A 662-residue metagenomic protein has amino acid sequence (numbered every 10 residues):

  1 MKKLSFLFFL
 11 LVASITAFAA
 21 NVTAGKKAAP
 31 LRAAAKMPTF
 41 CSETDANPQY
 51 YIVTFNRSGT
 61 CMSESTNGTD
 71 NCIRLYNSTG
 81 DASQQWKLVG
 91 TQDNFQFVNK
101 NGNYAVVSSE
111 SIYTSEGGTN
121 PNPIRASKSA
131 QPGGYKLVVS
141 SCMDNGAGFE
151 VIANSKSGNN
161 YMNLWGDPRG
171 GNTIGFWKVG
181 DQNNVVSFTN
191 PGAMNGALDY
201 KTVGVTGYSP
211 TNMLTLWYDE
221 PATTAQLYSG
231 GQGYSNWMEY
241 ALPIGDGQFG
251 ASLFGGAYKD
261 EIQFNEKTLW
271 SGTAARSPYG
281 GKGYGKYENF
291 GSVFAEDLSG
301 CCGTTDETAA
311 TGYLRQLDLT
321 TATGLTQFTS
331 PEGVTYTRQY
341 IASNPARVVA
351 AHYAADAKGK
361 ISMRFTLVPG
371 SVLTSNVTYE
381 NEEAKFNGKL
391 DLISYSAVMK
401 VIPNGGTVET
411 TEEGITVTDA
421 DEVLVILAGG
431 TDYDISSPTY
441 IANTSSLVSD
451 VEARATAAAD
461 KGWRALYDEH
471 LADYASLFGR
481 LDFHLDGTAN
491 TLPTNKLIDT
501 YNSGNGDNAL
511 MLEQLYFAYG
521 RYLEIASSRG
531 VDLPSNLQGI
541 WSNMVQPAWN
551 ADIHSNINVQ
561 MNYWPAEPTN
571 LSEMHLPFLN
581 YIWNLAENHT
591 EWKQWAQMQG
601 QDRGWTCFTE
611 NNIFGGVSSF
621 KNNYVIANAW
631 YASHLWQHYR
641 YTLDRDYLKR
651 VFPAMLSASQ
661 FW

Functional and structural regions predicted by a protein language model:
M1-K27: Bacterial Sec-dependent N-terminal signal peptides
N21-D199: Lectin-like carbohydrate-binding module/patch detector with strong preference for beta-trefoil
T54, N505, N623: Residue-level marker of regulatory loop/turn positions in helix-turn-helix DNA-binding domains and in histidine
L198-S619, Q637-Y639, R645, L656-S659: Aromatic-residue-lined binding/catalytic grooves and analogous aromatic/hydrophobic interfacial grooves in multimeric
G616-N623, R650: C-terminal intrinsically disordered extensions
V625-F661: Active-site neighborhood of glycoside hydrolase catalytic domains
